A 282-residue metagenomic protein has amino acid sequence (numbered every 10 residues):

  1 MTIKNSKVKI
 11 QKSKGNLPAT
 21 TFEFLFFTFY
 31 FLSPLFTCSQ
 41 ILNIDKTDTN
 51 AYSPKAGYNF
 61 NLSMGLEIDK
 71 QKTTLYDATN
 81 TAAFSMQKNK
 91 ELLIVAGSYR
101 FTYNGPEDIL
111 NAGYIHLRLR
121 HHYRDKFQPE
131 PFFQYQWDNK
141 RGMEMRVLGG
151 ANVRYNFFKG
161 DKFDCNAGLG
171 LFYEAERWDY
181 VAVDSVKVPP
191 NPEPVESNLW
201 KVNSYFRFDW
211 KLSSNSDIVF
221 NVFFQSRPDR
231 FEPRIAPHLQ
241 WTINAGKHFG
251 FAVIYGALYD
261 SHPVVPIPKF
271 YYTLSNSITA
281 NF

Functional and structural regions predicted by a protein language model:
M1-K55: Cleavable N-terminal export/targeting peptides
L42-K88, L92-R120, F132-K140, R234-A236: Transmembrane beta-barrel domains of bacterial outer-membrane proteins
A56-Y58, T74-A78, I109-G113, M145-G149 (+4 more regions): Residues that define the transmembrane beta-barrel architecture of outer-membrane proteins
L62-I68, V95-F101, P131-Y135, A151 (+4 more regions): Transmembrane beta-barrel strands of outer-membrane/channel proteins
S63-G65, T81-A83, R118, N152-R154 (+3 more regions): Outer-membrane beta-barrel architecture
L66-I68, F84-K88, H121, Y155-F157 (+5 more regions): Residue-level signature of outer-membrane beta-barrel architecture
N89-V95, K126-P129, D161-C165, W210-I218 (+1 more regions): Repeated loop/turn-to-beta-strand initiation elements of outer-membrane beta-barrel proteins
I243-N244, I254, F270-F282: Outer-membrane beta-barrel "beta-signal"
